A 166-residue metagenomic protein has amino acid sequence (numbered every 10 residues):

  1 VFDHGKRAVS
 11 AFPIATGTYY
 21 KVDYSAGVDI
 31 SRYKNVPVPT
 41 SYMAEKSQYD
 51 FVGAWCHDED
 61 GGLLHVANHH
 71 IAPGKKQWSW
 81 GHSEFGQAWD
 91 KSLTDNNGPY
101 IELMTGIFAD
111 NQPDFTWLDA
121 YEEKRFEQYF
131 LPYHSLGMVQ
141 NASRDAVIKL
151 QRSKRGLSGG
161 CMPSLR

Functional and structural regions predicted by a protein language model:
V1, Q128, L150: Acidic, contiguous internal or C-terminal segments within carbohydrate-active enzymes that form a structured patch used
V1-E123, L131: A contiguous, surface-exposed recognition patch within enzymatic or periplasmic domains that forms
E122-F126, R155-L157: Residues at beta-strand starts and edge strands
K124-V139: A general sequence property marking short-to-moderate contiguous segments in secreted/outer-membrane adhesion
S135-L165: Surface beta-strand/loop "capping" patches
